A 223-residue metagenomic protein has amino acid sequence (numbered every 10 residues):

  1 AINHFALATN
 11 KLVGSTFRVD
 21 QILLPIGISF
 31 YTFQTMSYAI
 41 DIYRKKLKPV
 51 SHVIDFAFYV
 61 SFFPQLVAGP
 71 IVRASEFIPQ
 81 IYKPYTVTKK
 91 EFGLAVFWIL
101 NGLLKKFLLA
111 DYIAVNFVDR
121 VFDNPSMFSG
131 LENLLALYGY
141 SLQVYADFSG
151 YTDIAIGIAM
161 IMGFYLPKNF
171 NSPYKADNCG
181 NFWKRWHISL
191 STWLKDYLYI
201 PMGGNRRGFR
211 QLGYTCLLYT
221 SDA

Functional and structural regions predicted by a protein language model:
A1-D222: Membrane-embedded transmembrane alpha-helical bundles that form the catalytic cores of multi-pass lipid-modifying
